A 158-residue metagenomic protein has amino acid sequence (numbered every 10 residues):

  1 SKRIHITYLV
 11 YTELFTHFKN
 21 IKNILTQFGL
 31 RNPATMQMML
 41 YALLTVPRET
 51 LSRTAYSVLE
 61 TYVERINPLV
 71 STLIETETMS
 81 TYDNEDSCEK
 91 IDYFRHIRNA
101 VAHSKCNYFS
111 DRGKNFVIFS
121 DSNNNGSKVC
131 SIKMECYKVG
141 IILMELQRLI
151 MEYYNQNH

Functional and structural regions predicted by a protein language model:
S1-H96, A100-H158: Amphipathic alpha-helical interface elements
